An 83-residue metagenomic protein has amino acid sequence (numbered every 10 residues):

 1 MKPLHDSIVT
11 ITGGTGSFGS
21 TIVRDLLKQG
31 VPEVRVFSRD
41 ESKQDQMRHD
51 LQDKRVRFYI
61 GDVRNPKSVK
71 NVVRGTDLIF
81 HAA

Functional and structural regions predicted by a protein language model:
M1-S7: A short, basic/flexible loop-to-alpha-helix module at the beginning of a structural domain
S7-Q29: N-terminal Rossmann NAD(P)H-binding glycine-rich loop of SDR-like oxidoreductase domains
T10, R35, Y59: Conserved Rossmann-like nucleotide-binding pocket used by diverse enzymes that bind dinucleotide cofactors
G30-Q44: Conserved glycine-rich Rossmann-like NAD(P)H-binding loop of the short-chain dehydrogenase/reductase
D45, H49-L78: Conserved Rossmann-fold cofactor-binding substructure of NAD(P)-dependent oxidoreductases
A82-A83: Conserved NAD(P)H cofactor-binding loop of Rossmann-fold oxidoreductase domains
